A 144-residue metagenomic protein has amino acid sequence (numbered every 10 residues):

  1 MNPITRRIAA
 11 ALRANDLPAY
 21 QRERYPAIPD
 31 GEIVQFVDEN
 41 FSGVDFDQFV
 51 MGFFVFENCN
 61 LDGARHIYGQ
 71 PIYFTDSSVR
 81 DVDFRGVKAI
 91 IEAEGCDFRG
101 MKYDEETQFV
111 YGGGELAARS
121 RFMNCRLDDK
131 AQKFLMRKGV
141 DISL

Functional and structural regions predicted by a protein language model:
R6-A9, R13-L144: Tandem repeat scaffolds
